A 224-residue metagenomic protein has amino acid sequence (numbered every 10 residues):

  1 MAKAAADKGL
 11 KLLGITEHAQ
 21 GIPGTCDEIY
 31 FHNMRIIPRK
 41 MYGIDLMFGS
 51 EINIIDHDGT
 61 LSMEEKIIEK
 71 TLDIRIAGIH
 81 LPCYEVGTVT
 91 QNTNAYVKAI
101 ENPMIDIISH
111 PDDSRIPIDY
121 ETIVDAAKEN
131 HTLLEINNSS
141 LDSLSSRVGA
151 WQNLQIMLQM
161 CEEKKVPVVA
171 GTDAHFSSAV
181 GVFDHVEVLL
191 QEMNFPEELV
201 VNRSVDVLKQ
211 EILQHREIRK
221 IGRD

Functional and structural regions predicted by a protein language model:
M1-L13, N33-K40: Alpha-helical scaffold segments that flank or form the walls of functional sites
H18, V166-V180: Short acidic/histidine-rich active-site segments
A19, G24-I136, Q191-V201, V207-D224: Extended substrate/RNA-proximal surfaces in nucleic-acid metabolism proteins
G24-E28, P117-V124, L144-M160, S177-Q191 (+1 more regions): Histidine/acidic-residue-rich catalytic or RNA/ligand-binding cores of hydrolases and nuclease-related proteins
L133-S146: His/Asp/Glu-enriched short active-site or ligand-binding loop at hydrolase and phosphoryl-transfer sites
E135, P167-D173, V200-N202: Conserved active-site loop/cleft motifs that coordinate metal ions or position small ligands
L154-T172: Conserved short secondary-structure transition element at the edge of the structured enzyme core that lines
